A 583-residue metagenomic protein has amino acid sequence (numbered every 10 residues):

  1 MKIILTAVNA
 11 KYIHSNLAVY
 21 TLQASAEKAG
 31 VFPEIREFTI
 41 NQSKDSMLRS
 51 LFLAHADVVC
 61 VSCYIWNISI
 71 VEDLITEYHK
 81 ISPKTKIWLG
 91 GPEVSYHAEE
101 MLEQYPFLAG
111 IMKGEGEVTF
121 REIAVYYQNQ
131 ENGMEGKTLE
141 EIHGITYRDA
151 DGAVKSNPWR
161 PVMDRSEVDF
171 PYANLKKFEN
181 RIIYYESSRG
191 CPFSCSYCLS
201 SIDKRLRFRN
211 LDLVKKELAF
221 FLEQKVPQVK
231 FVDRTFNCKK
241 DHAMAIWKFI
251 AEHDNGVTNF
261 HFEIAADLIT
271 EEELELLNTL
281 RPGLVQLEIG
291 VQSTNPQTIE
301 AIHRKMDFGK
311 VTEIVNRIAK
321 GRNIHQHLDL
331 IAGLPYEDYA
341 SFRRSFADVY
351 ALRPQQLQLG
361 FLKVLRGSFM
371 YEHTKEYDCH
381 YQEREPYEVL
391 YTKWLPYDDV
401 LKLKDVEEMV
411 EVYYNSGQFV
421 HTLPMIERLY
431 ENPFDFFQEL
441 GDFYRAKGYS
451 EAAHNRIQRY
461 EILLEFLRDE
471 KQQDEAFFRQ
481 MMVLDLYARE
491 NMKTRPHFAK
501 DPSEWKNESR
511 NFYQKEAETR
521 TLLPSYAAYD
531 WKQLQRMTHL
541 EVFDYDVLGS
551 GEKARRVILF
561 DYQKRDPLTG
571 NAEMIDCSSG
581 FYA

Functional and structural regions predicted by a protein language model:
M1-I3, I142, T146-S187, R556 (+1 more regions): N-terminal [4Fe-4S]-dependent radical SAM core
M1-Y20, A29: A short, flexible N-terminal coil/short beta segment enriched in small residues
K2, A18, S25, F32-P161: Glycine-rich beta-alpha loop elements in corrinoid/cobalamin-binding modules across cobalamin-dependent enzymes
K2-T6, K44, D57, F107 (+1 more regions): Radical SAM enzyme core and accessory elements
A7-N9, R36-T39, S62, L330 (+1 more regions): Residue-level recognition of beta-strand->loop/alpha-helix junctions
H55-D57, V226, P354-Q355: Proline-aspartate-enriched helix->loop->beta-strand connector
S166-K320: Radical SAM [4Fe-4S] cluster-binding motif and immediate context
K240, E252-N255, H261-L268, E272-Q438: A structural motif corresponding to the C-terminal lobe/cap of the Radical SAM core domain
